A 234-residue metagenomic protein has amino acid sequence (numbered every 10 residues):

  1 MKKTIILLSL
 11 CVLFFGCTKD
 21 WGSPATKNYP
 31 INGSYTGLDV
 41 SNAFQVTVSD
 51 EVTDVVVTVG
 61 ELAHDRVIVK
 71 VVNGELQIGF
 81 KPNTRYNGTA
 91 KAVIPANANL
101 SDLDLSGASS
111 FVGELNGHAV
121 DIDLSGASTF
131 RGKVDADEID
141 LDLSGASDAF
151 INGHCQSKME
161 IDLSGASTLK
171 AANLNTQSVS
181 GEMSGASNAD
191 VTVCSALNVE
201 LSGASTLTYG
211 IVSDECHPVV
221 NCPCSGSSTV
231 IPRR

Functional and structural regions predicted by a protein language model:
M1-G16: Sec-dependent bacterial lipoprotein signal peptides
S9, C17-S106, S110-D121, K133 (+3 more regions): Acidic (Asp/Glu) and glycine-rich low-complexity loops/linkers that are typically intrinsically disordered
V134, A149-R234: Short, surface-exposed interaction patches in beta-rich subdomains that mediate adhesion/assembly near membranes
I139: Anionic-ligand binding region
